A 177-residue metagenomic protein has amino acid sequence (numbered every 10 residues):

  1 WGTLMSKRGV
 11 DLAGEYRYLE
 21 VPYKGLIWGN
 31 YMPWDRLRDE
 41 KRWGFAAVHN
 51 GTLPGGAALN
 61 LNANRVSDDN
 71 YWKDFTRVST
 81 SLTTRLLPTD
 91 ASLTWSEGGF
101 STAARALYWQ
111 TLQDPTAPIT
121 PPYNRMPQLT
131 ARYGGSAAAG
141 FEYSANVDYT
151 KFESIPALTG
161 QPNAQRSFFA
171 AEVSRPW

Functional and structural regions predicted by a protein language model:
W1-W177: Outer-membrane beta-barrel proteins and related beta-barrel translocases across Gram-negative bacteria
